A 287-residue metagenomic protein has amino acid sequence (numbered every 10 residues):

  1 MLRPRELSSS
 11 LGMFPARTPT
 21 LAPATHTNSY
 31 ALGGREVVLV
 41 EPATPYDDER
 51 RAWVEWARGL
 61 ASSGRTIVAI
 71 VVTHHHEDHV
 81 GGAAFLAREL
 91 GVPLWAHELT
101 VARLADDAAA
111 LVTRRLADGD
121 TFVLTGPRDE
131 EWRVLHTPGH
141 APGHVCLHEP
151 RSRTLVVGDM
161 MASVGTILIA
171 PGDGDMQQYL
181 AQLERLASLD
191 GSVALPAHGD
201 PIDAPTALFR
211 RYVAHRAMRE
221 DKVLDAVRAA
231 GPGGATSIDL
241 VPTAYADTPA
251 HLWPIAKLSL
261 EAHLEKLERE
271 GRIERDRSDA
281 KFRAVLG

Functional and structural regions predicted by a protein language model:
L2, T20-L21, L111-T113, H136-P138: Short Gly/Pro-enriched turn/cap motifs at secondary-structure boundaries
L2-R58, S62, C146-G158, S163: Conserved beta-strand hairpin/beta-sheet module of binuclear metal-dependent hydrolase folds, prominently
S10, W53, H198, V223 (+1 more regions): Residue-level signal for inorganic ion chemistry
T25, T44-E131: Active-site HxH/HxHxD metal-binding segment of metal-dependent hydrolases
V37-L39, T44-D47, T121-K222, A226: Metallo-beta-lactamase
W53, Y179, L183, L260: Aromatic/hydrophobic pocket-lining residues that form the small-molecule binding cavity in soluble enzyme cores
T73-H79, H140, H198, H263: Histidine-centered divalent metal-coordination motifs
A226-G287: C-terminal regulatory/interaction regions
